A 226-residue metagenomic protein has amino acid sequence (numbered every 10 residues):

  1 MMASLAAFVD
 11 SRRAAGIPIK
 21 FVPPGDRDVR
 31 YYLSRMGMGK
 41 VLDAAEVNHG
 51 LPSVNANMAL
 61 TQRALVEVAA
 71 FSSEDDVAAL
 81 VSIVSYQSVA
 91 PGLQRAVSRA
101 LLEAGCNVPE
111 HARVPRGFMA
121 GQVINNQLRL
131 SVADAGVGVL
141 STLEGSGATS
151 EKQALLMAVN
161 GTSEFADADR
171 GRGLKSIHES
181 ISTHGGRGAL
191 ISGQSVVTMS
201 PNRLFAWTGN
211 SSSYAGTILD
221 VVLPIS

Functional and structural regions predicted by a protein language model:
M1-D43: Amphipathic alpha-helical interaction surfaces in cytosolic regulatory modules
A6-F8, V89-V123, L174, H178-I181: Conserved ATP-binding N-box helix of the HATPase_c
R27, Y31-V68: A contiguous, low-structure linker/loop signature
D43-A45, H49-V54, G161-S226: Flexible, glycine-/charge-rich segments associated with ATP-binding catalytic modules
A56-A90, S146-G161, E179: Helix-loop-beta hinge of the Bergerat
A69-L102, I124-G136: A short mid-domain helix/strand-loop element embedded in enzyme catalytic domains that forms or borders the active-site
G105-E144, S200-T208: ATP-lid-like helix-loop hinge signature
V139-S141, A148, N160-A166: Accessory, usually C-terminal, subdomains that scaffold auxiliary metal cofactors
